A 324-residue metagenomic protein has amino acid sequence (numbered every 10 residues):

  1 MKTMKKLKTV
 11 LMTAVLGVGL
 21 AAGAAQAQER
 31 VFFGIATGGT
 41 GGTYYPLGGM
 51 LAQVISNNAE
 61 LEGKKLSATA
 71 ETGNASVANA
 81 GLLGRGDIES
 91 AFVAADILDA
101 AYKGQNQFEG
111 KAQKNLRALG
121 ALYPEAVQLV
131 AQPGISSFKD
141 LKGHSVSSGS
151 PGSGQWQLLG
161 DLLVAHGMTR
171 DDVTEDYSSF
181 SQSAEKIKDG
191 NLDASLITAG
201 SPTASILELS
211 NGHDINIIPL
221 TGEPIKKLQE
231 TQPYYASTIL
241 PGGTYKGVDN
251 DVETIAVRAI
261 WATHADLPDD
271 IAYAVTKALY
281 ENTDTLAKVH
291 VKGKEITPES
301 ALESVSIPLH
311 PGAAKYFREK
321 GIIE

Functional and structural regions predicted by a protein language model:
K2-M12: Bacterial N-terminal signal peptides that target proteins for export
M12-A21: Bacterial N-terminal signal peptides
A21-A27: Sec/Tat signal peptide C-region and signal peptidase I cleavage site
Q28-A94, A100: N-terminal (or domain-start) structured segment
F32-N58, A121-D189, E299, E303 (+1 more regions): Bilobed "Venus flytrap"/periplasmic-binding protein-like clamshell domains and structurally analogous long
A95-I97, Q105-Q107, T169-W261, D266-L267: Pocket-lining segment of extracytoplasmic ligand-binding domains
E109-L122, Q128, T244-E253: A structural signal for short loop-to-beta-strand junctions that line the ligand-binding cleft of periplasmic/secreted
Q182, K188-D189, A199-I217, E223 (+2 more regions): An extracytoplasmic/periplasmic, membrane-proximal ligand-sensing/linker region
